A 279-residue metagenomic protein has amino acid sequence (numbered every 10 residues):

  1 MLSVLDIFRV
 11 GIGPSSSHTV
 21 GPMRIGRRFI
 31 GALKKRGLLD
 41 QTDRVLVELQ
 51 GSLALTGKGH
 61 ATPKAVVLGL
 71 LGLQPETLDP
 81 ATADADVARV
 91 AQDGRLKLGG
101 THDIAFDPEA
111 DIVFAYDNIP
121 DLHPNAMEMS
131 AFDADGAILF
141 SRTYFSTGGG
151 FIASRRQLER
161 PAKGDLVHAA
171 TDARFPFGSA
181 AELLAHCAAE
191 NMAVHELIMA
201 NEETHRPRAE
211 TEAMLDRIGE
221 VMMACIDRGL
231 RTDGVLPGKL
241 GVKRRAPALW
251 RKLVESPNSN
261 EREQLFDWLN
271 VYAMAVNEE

Functional and structural regions predicted by a protein language model:
M1-G11, L46-L49, L269-E279: Short, hydrophobic/aliphatic alpha-helical segments
M1-G13, Q74-A83: Conserved catalytic cysteine-centered active-site region of acyl-thioester-dependent Claisen-condensing enzymes
F8-G26, G59: Conserved phosphate/anionic-ligand binding catalytic regions in large, soluble enzymes, centered on
P22-F29, L70, V276: Buried hydrophobic packing segments
F29-V45, E76-L78: Phosphate-handling active-site elements
L46-L197: Beta-sandwich/jelly-roll carbohydrate-recognition scaffolds of carbohydrate-active enzymes
G178-R228: N-terminal amphipathic, basic-rich helices that act as targeting or association modules
R206-E279: Accessory "access/gating" subregions that flank catalytic or transport cores
